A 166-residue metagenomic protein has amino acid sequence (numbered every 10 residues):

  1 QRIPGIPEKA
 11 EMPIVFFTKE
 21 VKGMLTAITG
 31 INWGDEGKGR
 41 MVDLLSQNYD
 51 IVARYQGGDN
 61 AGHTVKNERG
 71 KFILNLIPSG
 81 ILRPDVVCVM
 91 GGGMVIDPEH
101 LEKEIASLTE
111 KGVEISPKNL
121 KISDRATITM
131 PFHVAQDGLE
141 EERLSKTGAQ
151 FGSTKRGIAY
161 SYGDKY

Functional and structural regions predicted by a protein language model:
G5-G23: Short, Lys/Arg-enriched N-terminal segments with co-localized hydrophobic residues within the first ~10-30 amino acids
V21-Y166: Non-transmembrane, aqueous-exposed alpha-helical and coiled segments at domain scale
